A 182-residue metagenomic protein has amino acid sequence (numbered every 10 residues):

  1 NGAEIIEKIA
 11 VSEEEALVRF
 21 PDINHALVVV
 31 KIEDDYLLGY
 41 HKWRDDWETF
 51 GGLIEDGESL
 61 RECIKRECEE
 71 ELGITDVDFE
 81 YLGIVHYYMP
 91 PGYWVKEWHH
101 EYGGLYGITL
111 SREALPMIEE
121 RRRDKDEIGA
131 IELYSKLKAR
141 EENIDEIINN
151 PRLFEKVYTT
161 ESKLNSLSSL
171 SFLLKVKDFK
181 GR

Functional and structural regions predicted by a protein language model:
N1-L27: Acidic, metal-coordinating catalytic segment for phosphate/diphosphate chemistry, firing primarily on the Nudix
F20, D46-W47, Y87-P90: Short, solvent-exposed loop/turn segments at secondary-structure junctions
P21-N24, K42, T49, H99-E101: Short, solvent-exposed coil/turn segments
N24-A26, D34, G129: Change "...and in nucleic-acid phosphodiester-cleaving endonucleases..." to "...and in nucleic-acid processing enzymes
V30-E33, I108-L110: Active-site beta-strand termini and strand-to-loop segments that position acidic
K31-E71: Conserved Nudix-box catalytic region and its N-terminal flanking loop in Nudix hydrolases and closely related
I54-E80, V85-I148: Unchanged
E120-R182: Nudix hydrolase/Nudix homology domain
